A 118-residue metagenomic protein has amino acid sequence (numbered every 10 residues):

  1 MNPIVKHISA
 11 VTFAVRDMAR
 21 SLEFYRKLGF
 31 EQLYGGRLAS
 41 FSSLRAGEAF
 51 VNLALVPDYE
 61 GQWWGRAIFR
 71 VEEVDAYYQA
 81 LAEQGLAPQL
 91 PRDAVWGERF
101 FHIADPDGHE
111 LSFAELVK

Functional and structural regions predicted by a protein language model:
M1-R20, A67, L116-K118: N-terminal beta-strand motif that seeds the catalytic metal site of vicinal oxygen chelate
I4-H7, Y59-W64, A94-V95: Short glycine-enriched loop/turn motifs at secondary-structure junctions
S9, A39-S40, G65, G97-R99: Residue-level marker for the onset of beta-strands and adjacent loop->beta junctions in well-ordered domains
R16-M18, A67-E110: Vicinal oxygen chelate
R26-L33, G85-L86: Conserved acetyl-CoA-binding loop of GNAT-fold acetyltransferases
E31-G65, E110-E115: Conserved short beta-strand elements that form part of the metal-binding/catalytic scaffold of enzyme active sites
